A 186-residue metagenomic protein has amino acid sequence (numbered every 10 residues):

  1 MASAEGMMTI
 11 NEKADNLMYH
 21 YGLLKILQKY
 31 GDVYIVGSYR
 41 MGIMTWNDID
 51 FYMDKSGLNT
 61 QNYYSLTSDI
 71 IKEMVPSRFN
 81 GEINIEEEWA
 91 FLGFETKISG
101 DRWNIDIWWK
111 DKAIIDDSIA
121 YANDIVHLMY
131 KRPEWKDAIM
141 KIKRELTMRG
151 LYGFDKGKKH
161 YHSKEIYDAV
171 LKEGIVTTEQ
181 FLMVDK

Functional and structural regions predicted by a protein language model:
M1-V36: Helical scaffold of the NTase/Pol beta-like nucleotidyltransferase catalytic core
L23-Y64: Active-site nucleotide-donor binding segment shared across nucleotidyl transfer reactions
S56-Q61, D101, K112-I115: Short, charged/polar surface micro-motifs in flexible loops or helix N-caps
Y63-K72: Short amphipathic alpha-helices in soluble, non-transmembrane regions that often serve as interface/regulatory elements
M74-A113: Conserved catalytic core of two-metal-ion nucleotidyltransferases
W108-K186: Catalytic cores of NTP-dependent nucleotidyl/adenyl transfer enzymes across multiple folds
